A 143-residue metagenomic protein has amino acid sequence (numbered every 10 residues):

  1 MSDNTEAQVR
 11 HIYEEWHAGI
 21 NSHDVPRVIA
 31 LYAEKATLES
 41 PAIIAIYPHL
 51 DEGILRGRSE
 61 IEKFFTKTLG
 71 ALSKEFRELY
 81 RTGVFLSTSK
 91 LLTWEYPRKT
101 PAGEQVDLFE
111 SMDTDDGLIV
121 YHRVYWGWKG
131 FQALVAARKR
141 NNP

Functional and structural regions predicted by a protein language model:
M1-E34, K139-P143: Short, low-complexity N-terminal intrinsically disordered segments enriched in polar/charged residues
D3-N4, T66-P143: A beta-strand edge to alpha-helix "cap/lid" segment located at domain peripheries
E6, R27-K90: A solvent-exposed, acidic/Ser-Thr-rich amphipathic alpha-helical stretch
H17, L55-R58, P101-A102: N-terminal/domain-start segments enriched in small and hydrophobic, helix-friendly residues, covering either
S22-D24, P48, M112: Preference for short coil/turn "hinge" residues that link or interrupt alpha-helices
